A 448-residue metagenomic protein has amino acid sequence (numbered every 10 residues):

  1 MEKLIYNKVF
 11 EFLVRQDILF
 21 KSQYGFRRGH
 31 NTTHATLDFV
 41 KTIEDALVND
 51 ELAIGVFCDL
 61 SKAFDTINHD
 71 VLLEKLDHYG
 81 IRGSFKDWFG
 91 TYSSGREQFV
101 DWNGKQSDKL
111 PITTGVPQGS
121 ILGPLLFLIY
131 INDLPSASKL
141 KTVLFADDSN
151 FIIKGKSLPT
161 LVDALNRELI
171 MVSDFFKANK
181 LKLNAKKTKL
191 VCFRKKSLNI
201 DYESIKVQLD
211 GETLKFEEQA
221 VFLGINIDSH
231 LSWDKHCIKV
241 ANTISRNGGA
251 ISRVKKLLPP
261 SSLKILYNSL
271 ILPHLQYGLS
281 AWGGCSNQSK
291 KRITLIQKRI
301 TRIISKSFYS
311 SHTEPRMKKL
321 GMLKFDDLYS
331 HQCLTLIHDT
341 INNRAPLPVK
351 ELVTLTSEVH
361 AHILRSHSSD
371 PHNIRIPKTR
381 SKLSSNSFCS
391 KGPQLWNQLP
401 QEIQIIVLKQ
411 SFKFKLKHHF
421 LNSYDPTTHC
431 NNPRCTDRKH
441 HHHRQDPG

Functional and structural regions predicted by a protein language model:
M1-P117, I153: Conserved pre-catalytic core of RNA-dependent polymerases
I5, D59, L76, F89 (+13 more regions): Short, conserved catalytic/metal-binding micro-motifs enriched in Asp/Glu and His
V9, F145-A146, K177-L198, F222-L355: Non-catalytic, peripheral interaction segments enriched in hydrophobic/basic residues
Q16-D38, G55-F57, V100-L126, I152-L158 (+7 more regions): Short, conserved non-catalytic motifs in the polymerase core
Q23, A53-A63, F89, G115-G123 (+7 more regions): Catalytic palm active-site di-aspartate
K62-Y79, N150-D174, G284: Catalytic palm subdomain of template-directed nucleic-acid polymerases, centered on the conserved carboxylate motif
G104, R167, L181-E218: Short, conserved micro-motifs composed of acidic
Q288-G448: Short linear motifs embedded in intrinsically disordered, charge-biased segments
